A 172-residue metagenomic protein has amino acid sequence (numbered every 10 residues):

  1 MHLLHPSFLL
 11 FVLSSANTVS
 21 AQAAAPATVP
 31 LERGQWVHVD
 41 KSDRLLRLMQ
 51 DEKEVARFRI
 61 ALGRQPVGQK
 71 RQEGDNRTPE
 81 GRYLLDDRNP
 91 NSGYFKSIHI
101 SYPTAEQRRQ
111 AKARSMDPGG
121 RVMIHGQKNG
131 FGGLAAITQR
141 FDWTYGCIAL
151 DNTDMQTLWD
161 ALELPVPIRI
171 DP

Functional and structural regions predicted by a protein language model:
M1-H5: Positively charged n-region of N-terminal signal peptides that target proteins for export
P6-A16: Bacterial N-terminal signal peptides
Q22-E73, P172: Intrinsically disordered, low-complexity, Pro/Ser/Thr/Asn/Gly/Ala-rich spacer/linker segments adjacent to signal
A25-G34, D87-P172: Exported/periplasmic cell-wall-interacting domains
D43-L45, R82, R121: Structural motif
R59, K70, R77, V122 (+1 more regions): Short glycine- and Lys/Arg-enriched binding-loop motifs that mark or flank ligand-binding interfaces
R59-A61, L84-D86, R169: Generic structural detector for well-ordered beta-strands
G68-L85: Short, surface-exposed secondary-structure junctions/capping segments
